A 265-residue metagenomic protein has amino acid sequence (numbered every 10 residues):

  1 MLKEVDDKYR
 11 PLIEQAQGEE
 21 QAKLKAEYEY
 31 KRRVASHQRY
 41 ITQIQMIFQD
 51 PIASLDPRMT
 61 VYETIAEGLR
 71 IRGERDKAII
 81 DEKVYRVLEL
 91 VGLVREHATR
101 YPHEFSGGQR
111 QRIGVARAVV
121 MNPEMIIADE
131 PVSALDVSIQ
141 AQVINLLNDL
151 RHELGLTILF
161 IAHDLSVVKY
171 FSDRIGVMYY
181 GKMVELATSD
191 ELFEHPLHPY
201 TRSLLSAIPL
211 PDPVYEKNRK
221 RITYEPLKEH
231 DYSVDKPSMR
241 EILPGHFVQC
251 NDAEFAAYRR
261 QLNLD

Functional and structural regions predicted by a protein language model:
Y40, T188-L264: Charged, flexible cofactor/metal-binding loops and thiol motifs
T42, H103, M121, A128 (+1 more regions): Conserved signature/switch motifs of ABC ATPase nucleotide-binding domains
I79-E96, L205: Conserved ABC ATPase "signature" region
Y101-F105, Q109: Conserved ABC ATPase signature
V120-E124, Q140: A short, proline-enriched helix->beta-strand linker immediately N-terminal to the Walker B motif in ABC-type P-loop
V168-Y170: A short, surface-exposed alpha-helical micro-motif characterized by mixed small hydrophobic and charged/polar residues
